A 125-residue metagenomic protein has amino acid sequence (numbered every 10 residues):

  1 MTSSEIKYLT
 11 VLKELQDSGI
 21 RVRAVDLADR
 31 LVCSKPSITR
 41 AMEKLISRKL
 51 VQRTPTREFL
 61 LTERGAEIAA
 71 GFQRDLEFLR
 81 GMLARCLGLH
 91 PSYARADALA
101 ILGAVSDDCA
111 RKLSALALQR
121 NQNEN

Functional and structural regions predicted by a protein language model:
M1-C33: N-terminal helix-turn-helix DNA-binding core of bacterial DNA-binding proteins
D29, I46-S47, R85: Alpha-helical residues within the helix-turn-helix
P36, S92: Key DNA-contact positions within bacterial/archaeal DNA-binding proteins
I46-T54: A short, conserved structural fragment
R57-D75: Basic, amphipathic "hinge/linker" alpha-helix immediately C-terminal to the N-terminal HTH DNA-binding motif
A96-N125: C-terminal regulatory/oligomerization modules of transcriptional regulators
